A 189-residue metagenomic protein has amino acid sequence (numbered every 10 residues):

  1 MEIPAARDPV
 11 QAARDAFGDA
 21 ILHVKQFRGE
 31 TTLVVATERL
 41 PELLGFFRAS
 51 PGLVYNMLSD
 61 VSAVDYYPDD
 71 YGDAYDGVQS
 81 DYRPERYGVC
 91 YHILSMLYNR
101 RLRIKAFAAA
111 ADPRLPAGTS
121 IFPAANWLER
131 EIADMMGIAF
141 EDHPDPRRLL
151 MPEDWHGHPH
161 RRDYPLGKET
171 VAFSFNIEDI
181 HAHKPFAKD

Functional and structural regions predicted by a protein language model:
M1-D189: Terminal low-complexity/charged segments
